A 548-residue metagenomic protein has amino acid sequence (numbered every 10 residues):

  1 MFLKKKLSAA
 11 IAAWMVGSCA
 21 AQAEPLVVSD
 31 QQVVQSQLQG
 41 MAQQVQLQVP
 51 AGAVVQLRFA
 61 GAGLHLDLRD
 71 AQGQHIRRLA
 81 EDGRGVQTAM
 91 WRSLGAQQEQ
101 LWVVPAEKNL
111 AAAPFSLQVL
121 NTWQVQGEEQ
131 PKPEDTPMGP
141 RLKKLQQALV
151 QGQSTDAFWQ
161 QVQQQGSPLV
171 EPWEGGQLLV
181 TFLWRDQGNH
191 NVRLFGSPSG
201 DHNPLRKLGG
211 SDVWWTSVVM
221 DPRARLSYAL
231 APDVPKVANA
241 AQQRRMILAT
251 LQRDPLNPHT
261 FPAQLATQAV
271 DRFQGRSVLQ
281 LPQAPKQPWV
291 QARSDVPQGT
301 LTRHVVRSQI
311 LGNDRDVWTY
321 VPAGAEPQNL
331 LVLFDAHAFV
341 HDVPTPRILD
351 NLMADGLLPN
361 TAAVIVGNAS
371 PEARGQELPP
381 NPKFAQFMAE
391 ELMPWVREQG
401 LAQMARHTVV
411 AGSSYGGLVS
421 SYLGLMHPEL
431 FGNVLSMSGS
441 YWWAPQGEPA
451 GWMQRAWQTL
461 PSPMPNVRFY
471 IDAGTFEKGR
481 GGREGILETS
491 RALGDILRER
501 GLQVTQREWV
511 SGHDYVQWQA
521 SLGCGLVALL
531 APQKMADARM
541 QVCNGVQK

Functional and structural regions predicted by a protein language model:
L3-A21: Gram-negative bacterial Sec-dependent N-terminal signal peptides
A21-A42: Non-catalytic extracellular/lumenal accessory regions of secreted precursors
Q37-Q74, D82-V86, A96: Acidic, Ser/Thr/Pro-rich low-complexity intrinsically disordered segments
Q44-Q46, V86-S93, W214-V219: Exposed aromatic-hydrophobic patches
R78-G83, L205-G210: Short beta-strand segments within Ig-like beta-sandwich modules, predominantly Fibronectin type-III
W102-L110: Short beta-strand-plus-loop segments that form exposed binding edges in beta-rich domains
N109-N121: Edge beta-strands of jelly-roll/beta-sandwich modules across compartments, strongly enriched in secreted/luminal
K132-D201, L208-K548: Non-catalytic cap/lid and distal C-terminal segments of serine-dependent acyl enzymes
